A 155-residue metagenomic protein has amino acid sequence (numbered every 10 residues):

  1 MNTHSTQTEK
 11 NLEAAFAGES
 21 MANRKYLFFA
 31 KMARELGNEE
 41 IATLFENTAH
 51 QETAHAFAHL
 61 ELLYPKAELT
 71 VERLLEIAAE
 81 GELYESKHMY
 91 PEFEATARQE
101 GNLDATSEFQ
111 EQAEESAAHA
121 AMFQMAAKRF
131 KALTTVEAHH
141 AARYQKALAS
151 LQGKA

Functional and structural regions predicted by a protein language model:
M1-A155: Non-heme di-metal
